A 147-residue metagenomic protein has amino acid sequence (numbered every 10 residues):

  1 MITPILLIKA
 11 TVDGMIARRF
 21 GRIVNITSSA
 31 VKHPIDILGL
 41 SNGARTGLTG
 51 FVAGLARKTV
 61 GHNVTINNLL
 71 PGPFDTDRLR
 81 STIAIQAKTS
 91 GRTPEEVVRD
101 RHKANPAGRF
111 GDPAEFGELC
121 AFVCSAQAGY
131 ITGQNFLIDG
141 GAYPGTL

Functional and structural regions predicted by a protein language model:
I8-K9, A53: A short, exposed helix-loop element centered on a Lys and neighboring polar residues
I16, R22-L48, V52-G61, P73-F74: Catalytic loop of short-chain dehydrogenase/reductase
K32, P71-I85: Short, flexible catalytic-loop segment of classical short-chain dehydrogenase/reductase
H33, A121, T132-L147: Short C-terminal tail/terminal secondary-structure segment of NAD(P)H-dependent dehydrogenase/reductase domains
V60, T65, I131-G133: Short, small/polar-rich loop/turn modules that mediate ligand/substrate recognition or access, typified
T65-D75, C124, L137-D139: Conserved SDR Rossmann-fold cofactor-binding beta-strand/turn motif
T93-P94, N105-F116, Q127: A conserved structural motif in NAD(P)-dependent oxidoreductases
